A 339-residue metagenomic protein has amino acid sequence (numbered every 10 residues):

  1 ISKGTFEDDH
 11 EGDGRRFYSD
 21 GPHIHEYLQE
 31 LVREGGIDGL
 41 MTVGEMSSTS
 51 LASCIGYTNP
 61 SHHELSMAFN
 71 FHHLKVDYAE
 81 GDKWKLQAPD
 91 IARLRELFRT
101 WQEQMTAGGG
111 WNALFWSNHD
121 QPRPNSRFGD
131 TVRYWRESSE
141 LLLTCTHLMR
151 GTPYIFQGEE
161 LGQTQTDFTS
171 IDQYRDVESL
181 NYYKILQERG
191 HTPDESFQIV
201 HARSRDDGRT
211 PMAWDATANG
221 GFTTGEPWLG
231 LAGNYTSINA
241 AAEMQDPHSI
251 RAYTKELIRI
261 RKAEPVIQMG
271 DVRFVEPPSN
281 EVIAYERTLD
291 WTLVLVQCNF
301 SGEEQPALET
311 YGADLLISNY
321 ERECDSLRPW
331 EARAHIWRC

Functional and structural regions predicted by a protein language model:
I1-C339: Active-site and adjacent substrate-binding regions of carbohydrate-active enzymes
